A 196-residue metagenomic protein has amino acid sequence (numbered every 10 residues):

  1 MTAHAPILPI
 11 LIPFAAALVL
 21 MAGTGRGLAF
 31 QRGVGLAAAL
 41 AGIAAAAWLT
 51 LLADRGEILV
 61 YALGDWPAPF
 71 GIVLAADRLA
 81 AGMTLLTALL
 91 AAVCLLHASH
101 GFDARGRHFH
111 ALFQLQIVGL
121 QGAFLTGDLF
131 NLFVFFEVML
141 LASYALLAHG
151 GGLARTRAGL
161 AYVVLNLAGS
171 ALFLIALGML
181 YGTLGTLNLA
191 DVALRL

Functional and structural regions predicted by a protein language model:
T2-L8, A15-F113, G185, A190-L194: Transmembrane helix-loop-helix hairpins at membrane boundaries of multipass inner-membrane proteins
P9, V73-L74, F124, F133: Residue-level signal for helical boundary/lining positions with a hydrophobic bias
L11, A45-W48, L125, L174: Hydrophobic membrane-targeting signal helices
L11-A15, A41, F135-A142: Membrane-embedded alpha-helical segments of multi-pass membrane proteins, especially the transmembrane helices
L28, F109-L115, G119-L196: Alpha-helical multi-pass transmembrane bundles of energy-transducing inner-membrane proteins
